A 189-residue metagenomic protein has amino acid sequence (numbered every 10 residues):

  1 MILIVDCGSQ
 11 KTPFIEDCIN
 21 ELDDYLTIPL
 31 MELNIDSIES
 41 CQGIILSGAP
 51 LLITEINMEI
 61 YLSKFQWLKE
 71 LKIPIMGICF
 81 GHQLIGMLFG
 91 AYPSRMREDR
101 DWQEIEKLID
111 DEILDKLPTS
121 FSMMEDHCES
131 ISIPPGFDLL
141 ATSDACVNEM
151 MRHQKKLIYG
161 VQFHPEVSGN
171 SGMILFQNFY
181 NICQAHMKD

Functional and structural regions predicted by a protein language model:
I2, S9, E16-G77: Flexible gly/pro-rich beta->alpha loop and the following alpha-helix that scaffold active-site loops
C7, L46-P50, C128, F163-P165: Glycine-rich His-Gly loop
K11, L51-I53, H82, S130-S132 (+1 more regions): Glycine-rich nucleotide phosphate-binding loop and flanking beta-alpha elements of Rossmann-like dinucleotide-binding
E16-D17, I56-E59, M87-A91, G136 (+1 more regions): Short amphipathic alpha-helical segments
E21-L22, I60-K64, P93-S94, A141-T142 (+1 more regions): Glycine-rich, phosphate-binding/catalytic loops in enzymes
G77, G81, G86: Gly/Ala-rich beta-loop-alpha elbow adjacent to hydrolase catalytic centers
M87-Q154, I158-N170: Pocket-forming structural segment of enzyme catalytic cores
P165-D189: Acyltransferase
